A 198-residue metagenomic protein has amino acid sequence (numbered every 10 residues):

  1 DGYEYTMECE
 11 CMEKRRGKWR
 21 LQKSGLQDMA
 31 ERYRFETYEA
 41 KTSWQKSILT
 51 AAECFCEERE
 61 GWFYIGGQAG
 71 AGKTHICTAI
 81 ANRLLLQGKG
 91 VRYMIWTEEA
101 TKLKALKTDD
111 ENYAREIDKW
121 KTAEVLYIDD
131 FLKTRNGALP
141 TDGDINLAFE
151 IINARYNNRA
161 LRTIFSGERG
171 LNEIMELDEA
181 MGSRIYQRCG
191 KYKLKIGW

Functional and structural regions predicted by a protein language model:
D1-S47, I196: A short, basic N-terminal segment
T37-F63: Pre-Walker A (pre-P-loop) alpha-helix and adjacent loop at the N terminus of AAA/AAA+ ATPase modules, a conserved
K46-L49, L85-T122, L139-D142: Short glycine-rich substrate-engagement loop in P-loop NTPases that contacts/grips substrate
E60-T78: Walker A/P-loop nucleotide-binding motif
E60-Y64, G90-V91, V125, R162-I164: Residue-level preference for the first positions of well-ordered beta-strands
T74-K89: P-loop NTPase Walker A phosphate-binding motif
G90, E99-L106, K133-W198: Replace "adjacent to P-loop NTPase cores in ATP/GTP-dependent enzymes" with "adjacent to NTP-binding cores
D129-F131: Walker B catalytic acidic pair
